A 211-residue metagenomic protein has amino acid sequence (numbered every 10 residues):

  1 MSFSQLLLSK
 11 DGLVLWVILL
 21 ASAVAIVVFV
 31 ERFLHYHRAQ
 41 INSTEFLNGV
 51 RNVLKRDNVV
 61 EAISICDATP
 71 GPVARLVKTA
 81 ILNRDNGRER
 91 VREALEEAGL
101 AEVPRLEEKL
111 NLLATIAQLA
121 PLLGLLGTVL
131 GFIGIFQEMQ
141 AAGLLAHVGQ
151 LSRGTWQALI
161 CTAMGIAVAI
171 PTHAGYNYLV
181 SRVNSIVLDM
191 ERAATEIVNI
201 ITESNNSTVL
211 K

Functional and structural regions predicted by a protein language model:
M1-E45: Hydrophobic membrane-targeting segments
G12, I26, A62, V77 (+3 more regions): Residue-level signature of catalytic and energy-coupling elements of molecular machines, predominantly ATP/GTP-dependent
V17-V30, I116, A120-L126, M164 (+1 more regions): Lipid-exposed faces of alpha-helical membrane segments in multi-pass integral membrane proteins
V30-H35, I170-R182: Alpha-helical transmembrane segments of multi-pass membrane proteins
Q40-L126, L130-L145, A174-K211: Predominantly long cytosolic amphipathic alpha-helical stalk/bundle segments
L144-S152: Short juxtamembrane loops and helix-capping segments at transmembrane helix boundaries of multi-pass membrane proteins
W156-A174: Hydrophobic alpha-helical transmembrane segments of polytopic membrane proteins
